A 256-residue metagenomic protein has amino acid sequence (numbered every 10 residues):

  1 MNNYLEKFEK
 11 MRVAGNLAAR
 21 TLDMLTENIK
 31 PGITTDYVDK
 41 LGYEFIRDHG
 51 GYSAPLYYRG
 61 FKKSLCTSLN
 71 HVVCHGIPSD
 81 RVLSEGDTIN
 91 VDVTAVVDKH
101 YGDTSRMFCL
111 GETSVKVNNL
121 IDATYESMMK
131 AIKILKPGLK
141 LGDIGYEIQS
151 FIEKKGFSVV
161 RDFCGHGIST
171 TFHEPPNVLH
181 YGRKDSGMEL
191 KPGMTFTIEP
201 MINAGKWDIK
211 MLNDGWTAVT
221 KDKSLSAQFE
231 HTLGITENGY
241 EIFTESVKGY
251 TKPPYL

Functional and structural regions predicted by a protein language model:
M1-L256: Active-site neighborhoods and metal-handling regions in enzymes and metal-associated proteins
